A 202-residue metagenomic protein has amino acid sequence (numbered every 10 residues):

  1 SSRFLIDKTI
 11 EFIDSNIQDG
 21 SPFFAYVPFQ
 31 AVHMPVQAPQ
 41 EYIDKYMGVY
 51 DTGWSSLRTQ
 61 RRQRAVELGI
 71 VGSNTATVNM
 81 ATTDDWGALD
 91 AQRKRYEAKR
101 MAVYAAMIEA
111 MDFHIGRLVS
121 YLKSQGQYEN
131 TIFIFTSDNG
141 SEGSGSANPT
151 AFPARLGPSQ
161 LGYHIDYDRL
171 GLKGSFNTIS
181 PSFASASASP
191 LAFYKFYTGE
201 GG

Functional and structural regions predicted by a protein language model:
S1-G202: Active-site-proximal cap/lid insertion segments
